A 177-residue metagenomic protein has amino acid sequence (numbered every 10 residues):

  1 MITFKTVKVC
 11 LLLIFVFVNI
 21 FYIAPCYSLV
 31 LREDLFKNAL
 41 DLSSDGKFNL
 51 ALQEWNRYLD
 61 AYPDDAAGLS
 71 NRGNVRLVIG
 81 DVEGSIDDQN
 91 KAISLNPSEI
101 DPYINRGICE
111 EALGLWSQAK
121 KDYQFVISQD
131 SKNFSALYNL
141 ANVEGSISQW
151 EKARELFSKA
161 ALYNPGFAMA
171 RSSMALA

Functional and structural regions predicted by a protein language model:
R32, A66-A67, I100-D101, F134-S135 (+1 more regions): Helix-start (N-cap) detector for alpha-helical repeat units in TPR-like alpha-solenoids, especially tetratricopeptide
S44-D45, V78, A112, S146-I147: Register position in tetratricopeptide repeats
